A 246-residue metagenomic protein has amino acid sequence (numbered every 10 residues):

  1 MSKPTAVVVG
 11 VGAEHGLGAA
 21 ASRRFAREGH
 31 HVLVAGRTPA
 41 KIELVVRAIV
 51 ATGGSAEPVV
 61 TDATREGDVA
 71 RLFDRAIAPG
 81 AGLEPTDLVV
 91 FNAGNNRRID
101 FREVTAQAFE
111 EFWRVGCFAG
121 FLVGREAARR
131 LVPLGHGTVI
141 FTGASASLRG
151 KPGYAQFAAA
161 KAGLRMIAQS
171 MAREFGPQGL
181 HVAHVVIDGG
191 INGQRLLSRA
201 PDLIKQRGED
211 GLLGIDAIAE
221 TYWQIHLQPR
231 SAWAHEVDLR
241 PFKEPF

Functional and structural regions predicted by a protein language model:
S2-L33: Canonical Rossmann dinucleotide-binding motif of NAD(H)/NADP(H)-dependent dehydrogenases/reductases, specifically
K3-P4, G54-S55, G82-D87, D100 (+2 more regions): Active-site loop of short-chain dehydrogenase/reductase
G10-G12, T138-G163, A168-Q169, R173-G176 (+1 more regions): Catalytic loop of short-chain dehydrogenase/reductase
A40, V60-L72, A106: The beta1-alpha1 cofactor-binding region of Rossmann-like NAD(H)/NADP(H)-dependent oxidoreductases
N92-R98: Conserved NAD(P)H cofactor-binding loop of Rossmann-fold oxidoreductase domains
D100-F101, A108-E110: Substrate-binding pocket helix/loop in short-chain dehydrogenase/reductase
P177-G189, P201-F246: C-terminal helical subdomain
